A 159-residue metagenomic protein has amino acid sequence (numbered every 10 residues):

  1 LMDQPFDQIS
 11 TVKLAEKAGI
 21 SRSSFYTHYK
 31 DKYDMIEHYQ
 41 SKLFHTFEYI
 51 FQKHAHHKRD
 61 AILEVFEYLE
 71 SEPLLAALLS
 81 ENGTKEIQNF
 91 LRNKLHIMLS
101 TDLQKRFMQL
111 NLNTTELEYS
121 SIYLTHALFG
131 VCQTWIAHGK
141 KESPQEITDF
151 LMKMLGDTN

Functional and structural regions predicted by a protein language model:
M2, D7-G19, Y26-R59, L63-F66 (+2 more regions): An amphipathic alpha-helix adjacent to DNA-recognition modules
M2, E48, E70, S100 (+2 more regions): Short amphipathic alpha-helical interface segments enriched in basic and hydrophobic/aromatic residues, used as
I9-S10, A77-L79, P144: Short, hydrophobic secondary-structure boundary micro-motifs
L14-M35, Y68-M98, T125, D149-T158: Basic/polar phosphate-binding segments, predominantly the helix-turn-helix DNA-binding elements of transcriptional
F44, R59, R92, H96 (+5 more regions): Short, amphipathic alpha-helical "lid/cap" segments that border enzyme active or binding sites
P73-L79, R106, W135-G139: Secondary-structure edge/capping motif, primarily at the C-terminal ends of alpha-helices and the immediately following
T84-N111, T115-F129: Amphipathic alpha-helical packing segments from all-alpha helical-bundle domains
Q104, T134-N159: C-terminal peripheral helix-coil segments that are non-catalytic and often amphipathic
